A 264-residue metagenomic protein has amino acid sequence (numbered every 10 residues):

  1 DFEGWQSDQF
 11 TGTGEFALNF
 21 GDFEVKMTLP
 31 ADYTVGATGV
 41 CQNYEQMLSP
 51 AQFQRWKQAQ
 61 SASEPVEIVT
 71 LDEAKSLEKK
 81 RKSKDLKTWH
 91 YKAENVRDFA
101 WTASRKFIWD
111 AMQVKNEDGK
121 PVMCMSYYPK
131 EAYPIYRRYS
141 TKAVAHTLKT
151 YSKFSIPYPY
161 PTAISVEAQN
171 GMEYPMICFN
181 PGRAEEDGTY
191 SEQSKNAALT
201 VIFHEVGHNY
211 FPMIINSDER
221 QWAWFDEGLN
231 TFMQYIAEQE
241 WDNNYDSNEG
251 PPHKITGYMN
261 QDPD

Functional and structural regions predicted by a protein language model:
F2-F203, F232: Hydrophobic helix-coil surface modules that form long, contiguous segments used for peptide/substrate interaction
S140-T141, E219-E227: Active-site metal-coordination segments of metallo-dependent hydrolases
K153, S194-I215, Y245, G257: Substrate-binding cleft of carbohydrate-active enzyme catalytic domains
P157-V166, D218-Q221, N244-N248: Surface-exposed patches in mature extracellular/periplasmic domains of secreted proteins
T162, M213, D226-E227, Q234: Glycine-rich, histidine-containing beta strand-loop boundary motifs that form or position
N170, E227-D264: Acidic/His/Gly-enriched intrinsically disordered linker/tail segments that often contain short helix/coil "MoRF-like"
V206-W222, I236, E240-W241: Catalytic Zn2+-binding segment of zinc metalloproteases
